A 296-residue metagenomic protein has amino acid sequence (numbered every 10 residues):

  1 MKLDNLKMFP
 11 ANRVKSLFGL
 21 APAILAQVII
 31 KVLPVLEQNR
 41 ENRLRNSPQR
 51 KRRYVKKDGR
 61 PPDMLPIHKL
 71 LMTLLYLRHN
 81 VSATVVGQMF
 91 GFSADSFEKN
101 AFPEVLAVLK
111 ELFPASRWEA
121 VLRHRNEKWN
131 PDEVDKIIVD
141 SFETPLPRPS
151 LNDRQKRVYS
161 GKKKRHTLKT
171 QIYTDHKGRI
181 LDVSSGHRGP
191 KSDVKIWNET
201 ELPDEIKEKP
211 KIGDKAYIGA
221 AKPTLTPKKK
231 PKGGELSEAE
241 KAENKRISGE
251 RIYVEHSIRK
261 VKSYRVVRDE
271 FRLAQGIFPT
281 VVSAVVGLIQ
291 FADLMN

Functional and structural regions predicted by a protein language model:
M1-R60: Charged, often Cys/His-bearing segments associated with DNA-binding zinc-finger transcription factors
A21, L65, L236-E238: Ser/Thr-centered flexible coil motifs
I30, P34-E41, R78-S82, A107 (+1 more regions): Short helix-loop boundary/capping segments at the starts of domains
M64-L65, R246: Residue-level marker of regulatory loop/turn positions in helix-turn-helix DNA-binding domains and in histidine
L65-H79: Short, amphipathic alpha-helical "recognition" segments used to contact nucleic acids or chromatin
A83-N296: Short, well-ordered secondary-structure "scaffold" segments embedded in the functional core of diverse domains
